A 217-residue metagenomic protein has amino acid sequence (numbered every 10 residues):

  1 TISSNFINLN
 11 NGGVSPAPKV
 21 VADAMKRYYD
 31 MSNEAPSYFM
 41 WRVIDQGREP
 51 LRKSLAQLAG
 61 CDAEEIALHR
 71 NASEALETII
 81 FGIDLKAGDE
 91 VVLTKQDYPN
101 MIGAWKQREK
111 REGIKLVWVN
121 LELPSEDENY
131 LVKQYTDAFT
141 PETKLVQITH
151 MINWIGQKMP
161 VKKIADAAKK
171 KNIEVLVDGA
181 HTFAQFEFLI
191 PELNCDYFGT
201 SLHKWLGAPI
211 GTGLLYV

Functional and structural regions predicted by a protein language model:
T1-V217: Pyridoxal 5′-phosphate
